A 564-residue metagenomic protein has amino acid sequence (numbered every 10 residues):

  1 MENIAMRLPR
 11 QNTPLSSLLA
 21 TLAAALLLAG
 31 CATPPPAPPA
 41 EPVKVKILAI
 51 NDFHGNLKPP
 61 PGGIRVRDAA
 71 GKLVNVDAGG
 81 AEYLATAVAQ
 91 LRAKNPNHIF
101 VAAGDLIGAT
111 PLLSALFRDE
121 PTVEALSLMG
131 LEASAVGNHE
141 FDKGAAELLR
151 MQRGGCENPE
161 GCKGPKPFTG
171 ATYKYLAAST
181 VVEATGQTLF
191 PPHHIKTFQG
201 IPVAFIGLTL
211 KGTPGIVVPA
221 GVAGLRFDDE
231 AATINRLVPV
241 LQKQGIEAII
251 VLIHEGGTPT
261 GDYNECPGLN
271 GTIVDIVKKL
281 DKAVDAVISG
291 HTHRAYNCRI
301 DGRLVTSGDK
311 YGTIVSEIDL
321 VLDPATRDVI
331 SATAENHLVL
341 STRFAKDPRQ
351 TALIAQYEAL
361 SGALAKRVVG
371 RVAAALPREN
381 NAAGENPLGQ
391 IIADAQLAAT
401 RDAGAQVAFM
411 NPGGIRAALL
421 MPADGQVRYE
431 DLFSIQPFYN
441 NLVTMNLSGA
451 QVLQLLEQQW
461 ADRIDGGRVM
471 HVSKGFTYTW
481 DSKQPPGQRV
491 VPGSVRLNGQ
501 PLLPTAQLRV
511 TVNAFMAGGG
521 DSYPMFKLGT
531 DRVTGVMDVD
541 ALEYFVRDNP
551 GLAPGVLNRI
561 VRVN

Functional and structural regions predicted by a protein language model:
I4-A20: Bacterial N-terminal signal peptides that target proteins for export
R7, C31-A345, A352, Q356 (+8 more regions): Acidic, metal/ion-coordinating pockets
S17-A29: Bacterial N-terminal signal peptides
E41-K46, N56, P165-S179, E183-A184 (+5 more regions): Feature captures C-terminal
P219, G302, A375-N380, Q436-Y439: Flexible glycine/proline-enriched surface loops and loop-helix/loop-strand junctions
T351-V369: Acidic, glycine-rich low-complexity/disordered segments
K366-E385: Glycine-rich phosphate/diphosphate-binding loops and the adjacent beta-loop-alpha structural elements that coordinate
